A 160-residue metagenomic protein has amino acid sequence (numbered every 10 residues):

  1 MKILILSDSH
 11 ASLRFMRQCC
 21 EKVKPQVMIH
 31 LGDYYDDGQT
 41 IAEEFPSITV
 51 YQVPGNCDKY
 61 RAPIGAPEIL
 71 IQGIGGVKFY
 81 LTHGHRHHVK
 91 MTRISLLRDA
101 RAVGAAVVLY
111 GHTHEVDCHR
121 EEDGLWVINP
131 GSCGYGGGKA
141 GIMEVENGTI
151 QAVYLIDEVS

Functional and structural regions predicted by a protein language model:
M1-I48, D58, A62-P67, G138-K139 (+2 more regions): N-terminal active-site segment of His-dependent metallophosphoesterases
I5-S7, V27-D33, Y51-N56, Y80-H83 (+2 more regions): Active-site neighborhood of phospho(di)ester-bond hydrolases with catalytic His/Asp-centered motifs
H10-R14, Y35-Q39, C57-A62, H87-M91 (+2 more regions): Active-site environment of divalent metal-dependent phosphoester hydrolases
F15-Q18, I74-G75, R98-G104, E121-E122 (+1 more regions): Binuclear metal-dependent phosphoesterase catalytic core
S47-T49, G124-L125: A short helix->loop->beta-strand "cap" motif at the edges of active sites that frequently abuts
T49-K90: Helix-adjacent hinge/juxtasegments
I69-L70, V116, G141: Residue-level detector of beta-strand structural context in well-folded domains
I71, K78-T113: Internal catalytic-core helix/loop-beta-alpha segment that presents or stabilizes conserved functional determinants
